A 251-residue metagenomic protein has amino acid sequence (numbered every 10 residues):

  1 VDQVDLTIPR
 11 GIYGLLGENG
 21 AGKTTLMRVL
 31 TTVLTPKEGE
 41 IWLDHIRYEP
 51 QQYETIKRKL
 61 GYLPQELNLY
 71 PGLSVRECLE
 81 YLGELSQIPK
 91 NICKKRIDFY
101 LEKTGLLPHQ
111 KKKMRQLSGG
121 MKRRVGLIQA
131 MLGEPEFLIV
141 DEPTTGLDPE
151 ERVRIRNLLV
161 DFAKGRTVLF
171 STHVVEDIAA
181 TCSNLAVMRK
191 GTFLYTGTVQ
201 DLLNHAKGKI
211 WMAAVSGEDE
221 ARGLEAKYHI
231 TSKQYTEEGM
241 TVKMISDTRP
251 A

Functional and structural regions predicted by a protein language model:
E18-G22: Walker A (P-loop) phosphate-binding loop of ABC-type ATPase nucleotide-binding domains
T31: Helix-to-loop junction immediately C-terminal to a conserved catalytic motif
G39-E49, T55-I56: Conserved ABC transporter NBD signature motif
E80, E84, N91-H109: Conserved ABC ATPase "signature" region
K113-L117: Conserved ABC ATPase signature
L138-D141: Catalytic Walker B motif of ABC-type/P-loop ATPase nucleotide-binding domains
R154-M244: ABC transporter nucleotide-binding domain
